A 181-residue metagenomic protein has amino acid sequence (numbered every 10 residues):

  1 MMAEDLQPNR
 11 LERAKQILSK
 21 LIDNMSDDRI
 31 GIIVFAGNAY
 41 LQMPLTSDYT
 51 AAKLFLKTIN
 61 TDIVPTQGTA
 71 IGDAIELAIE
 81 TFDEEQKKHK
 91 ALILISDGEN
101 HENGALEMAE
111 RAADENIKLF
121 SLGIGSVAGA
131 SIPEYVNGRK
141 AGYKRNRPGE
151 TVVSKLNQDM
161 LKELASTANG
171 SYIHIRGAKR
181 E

Functional and structural regions predicted by a protein language model:
M1-K90, E107: Membrane-embedded segments
L11-K15, E102, S154-K155: Short alpha-helix boundary/capping motifs
G37-L41, G98-H101, G125-G129, A178-R180: Solvent-exposed loop/turn segments at secondary-structure junctions within structured extracellular/periplasmic domains
M43-L45, E102-L106, S131-Y135: Short, well-ordered secondary-structure micro-motifs
P44, F55, Q67, L77 (+4 more regions): Soluble extramembrane regions of membrane proteins in the secretory/endomembrane system
E80-K87, N100, G104, D114-L119: Short helix-capping and hinge/turn segments at secondary-structure transitions, especially at repeat and domain
K90-A91, T167: Short, surface-exposed connector motifs at secondary-structure boundaries
A113-E181: Von Willebrand factor type A / integrin I
